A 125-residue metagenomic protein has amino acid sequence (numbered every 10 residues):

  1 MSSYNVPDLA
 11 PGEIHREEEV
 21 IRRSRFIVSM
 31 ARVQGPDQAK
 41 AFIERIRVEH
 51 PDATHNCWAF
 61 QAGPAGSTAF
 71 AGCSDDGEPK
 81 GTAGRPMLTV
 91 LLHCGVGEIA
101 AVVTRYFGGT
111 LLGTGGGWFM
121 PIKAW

Functional and structural regions predicted by a protein language model:
M1, M30, M87, W118-M120: Detector for methionine-enriched segments
M1-T82: C-terminal regulatory domains involved in ligand/effector binding and gene-expression control
L9, L92-V96, T114, I122: Contiguous hydrophobic segments
D37-E44, T89, F119, K123: Solvent-exposed alpha-helical segments within well-ordered globular domains of core cellular machineries
H55, S74-T110: Conserved interaction-surface patches within small, structured recognition/assembly domains
A100-V103, T110-W125: Glycine- and Gly-Pro-enriched alpha-helical subdomains that act as flexible, kink-prone "lid/hinge" or packing modules
